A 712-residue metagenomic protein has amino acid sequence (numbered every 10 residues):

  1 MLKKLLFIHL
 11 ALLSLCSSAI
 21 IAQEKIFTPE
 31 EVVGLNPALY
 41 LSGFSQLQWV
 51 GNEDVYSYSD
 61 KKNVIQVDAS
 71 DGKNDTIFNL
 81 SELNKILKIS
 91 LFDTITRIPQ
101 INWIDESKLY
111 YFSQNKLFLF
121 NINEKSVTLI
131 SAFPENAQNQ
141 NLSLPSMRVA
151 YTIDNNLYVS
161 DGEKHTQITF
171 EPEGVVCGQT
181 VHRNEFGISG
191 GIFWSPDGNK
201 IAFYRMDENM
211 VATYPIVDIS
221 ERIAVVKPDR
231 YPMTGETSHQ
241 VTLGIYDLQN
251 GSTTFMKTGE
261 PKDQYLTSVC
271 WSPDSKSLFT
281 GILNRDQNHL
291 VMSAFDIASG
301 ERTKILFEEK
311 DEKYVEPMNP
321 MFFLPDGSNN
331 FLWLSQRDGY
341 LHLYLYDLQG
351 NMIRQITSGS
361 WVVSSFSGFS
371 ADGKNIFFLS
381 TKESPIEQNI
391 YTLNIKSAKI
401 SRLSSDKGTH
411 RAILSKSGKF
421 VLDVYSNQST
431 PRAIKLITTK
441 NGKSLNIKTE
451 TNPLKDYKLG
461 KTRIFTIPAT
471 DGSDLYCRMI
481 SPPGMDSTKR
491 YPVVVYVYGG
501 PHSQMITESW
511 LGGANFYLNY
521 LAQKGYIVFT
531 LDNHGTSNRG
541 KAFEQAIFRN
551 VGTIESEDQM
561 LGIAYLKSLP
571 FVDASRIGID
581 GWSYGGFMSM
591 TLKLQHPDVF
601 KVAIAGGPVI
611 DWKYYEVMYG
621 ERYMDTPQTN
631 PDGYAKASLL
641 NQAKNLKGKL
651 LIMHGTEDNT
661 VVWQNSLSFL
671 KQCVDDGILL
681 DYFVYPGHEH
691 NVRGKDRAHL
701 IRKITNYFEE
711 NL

Functional and structural regions predicted by a protein language model:
M1-F27: Bacterial Sec-dependent N-terminal signal peptides
L5, L13, A38-Y40, R148 (+11 more regions): Sterically constrained small-residue positions within well-ordered secondary structures of folded domains
H9, A22-L403, K407-F420, Q428-R432 (+1 more regions): Beta-propeller folds
L13, R183-E185, K227, A546-N550 (+1 more regions): Short coil/turn segments at secondary-structure junctions
S14, V32-V33, L306, I356 (+4 more regions): A generic structural signal for nonpolar/aromatic side chains embedded in well-ordered alpha-helices
T213, C270, S275, R411-L712: Serine-hydrolase catalytic core recognition
